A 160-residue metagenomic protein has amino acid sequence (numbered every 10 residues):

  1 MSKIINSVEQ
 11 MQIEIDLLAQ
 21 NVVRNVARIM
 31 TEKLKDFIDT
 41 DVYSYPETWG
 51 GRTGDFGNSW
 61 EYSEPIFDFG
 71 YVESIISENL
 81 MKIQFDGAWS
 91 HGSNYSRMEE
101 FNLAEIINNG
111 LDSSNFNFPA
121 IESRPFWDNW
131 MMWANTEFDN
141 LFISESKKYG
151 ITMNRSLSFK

Functional and structural regions predicted by a protein language model:
M1-I75, L80-M81, Y95-K160: Short, Lys/Arg-rich flexible segments
Q84: His/Glu-rich zincin catalytic helix
